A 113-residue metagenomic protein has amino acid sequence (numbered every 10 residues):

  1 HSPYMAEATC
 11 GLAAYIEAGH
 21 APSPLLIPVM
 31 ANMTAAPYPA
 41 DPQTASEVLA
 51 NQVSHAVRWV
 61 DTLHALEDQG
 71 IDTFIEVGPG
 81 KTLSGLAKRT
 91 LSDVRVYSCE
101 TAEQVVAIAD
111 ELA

Functional and structural regions predicted by a protein language model:
S2-V77, K81-L83, V106: Acyltransferase
L83-V106: Short acidic, glycine/proline-enriched helix-loop-strand junctions
I108-L112: Short amphipathic alpha-helix with an adjacent loop that forms part of the alpha/beta core around
